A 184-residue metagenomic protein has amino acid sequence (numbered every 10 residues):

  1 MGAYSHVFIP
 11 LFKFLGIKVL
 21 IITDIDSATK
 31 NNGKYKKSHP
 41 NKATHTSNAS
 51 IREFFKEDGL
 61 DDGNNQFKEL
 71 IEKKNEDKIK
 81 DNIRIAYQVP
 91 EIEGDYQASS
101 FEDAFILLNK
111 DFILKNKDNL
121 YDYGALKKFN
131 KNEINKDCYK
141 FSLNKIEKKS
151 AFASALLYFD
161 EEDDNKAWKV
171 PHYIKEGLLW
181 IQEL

Functional and structural regions predicted by a protein language model:
M1-L184: Acidic, divalent-metal-binding catalytic cores of TOPRIM and closely related two-metal-ion phosphodiester/pyrophosphate
